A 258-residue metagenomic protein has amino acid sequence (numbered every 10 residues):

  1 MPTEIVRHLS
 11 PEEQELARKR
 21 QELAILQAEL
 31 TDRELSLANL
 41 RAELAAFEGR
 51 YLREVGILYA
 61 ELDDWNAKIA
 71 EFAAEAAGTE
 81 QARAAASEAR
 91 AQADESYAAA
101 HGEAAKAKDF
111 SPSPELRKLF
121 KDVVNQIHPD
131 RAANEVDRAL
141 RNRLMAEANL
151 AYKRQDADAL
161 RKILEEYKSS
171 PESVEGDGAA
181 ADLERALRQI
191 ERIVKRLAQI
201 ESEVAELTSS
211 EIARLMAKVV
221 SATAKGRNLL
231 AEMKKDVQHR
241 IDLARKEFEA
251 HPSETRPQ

Functional and structural regions predicted by a protein language model:
M1-Q258: C-terminal accessory/regulatory regions appended to core domains
